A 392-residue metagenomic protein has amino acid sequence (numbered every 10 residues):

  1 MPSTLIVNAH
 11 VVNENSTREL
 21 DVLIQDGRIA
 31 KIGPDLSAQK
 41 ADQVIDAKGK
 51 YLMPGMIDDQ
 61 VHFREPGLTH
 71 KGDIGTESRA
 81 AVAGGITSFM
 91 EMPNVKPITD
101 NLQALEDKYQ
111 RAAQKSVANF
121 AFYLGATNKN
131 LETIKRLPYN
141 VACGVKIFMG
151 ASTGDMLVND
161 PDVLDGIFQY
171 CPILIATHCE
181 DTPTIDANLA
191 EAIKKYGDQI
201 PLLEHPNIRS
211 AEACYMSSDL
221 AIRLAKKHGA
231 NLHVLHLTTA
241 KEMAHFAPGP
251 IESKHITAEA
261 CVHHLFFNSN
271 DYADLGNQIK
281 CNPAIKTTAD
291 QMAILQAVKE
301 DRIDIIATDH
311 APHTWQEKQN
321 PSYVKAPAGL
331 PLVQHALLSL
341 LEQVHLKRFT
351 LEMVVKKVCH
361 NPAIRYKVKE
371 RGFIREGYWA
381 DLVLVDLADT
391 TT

Functional and structural regions predicted by a protein language model:
M1-P54: Histidine-rich, glycine-flanked metal-binding segment
A9, G27, G49, Q60 (+13 more regions): Divalent metal-coordination and catalytic microenvironments
K48-K115: Metal-associated gating/positioning segment near the N- to mid-region
K71-S78, N128-L137: Short, acidic/polar
M90-E91, A121-L124, N231-H236: Short catalytic-loop micro-motif centered on adjacent basic/acidic residues
Q110-A126: A glycine-rich helix N-cap at a beta->alpha junction
E132-I306: Histidine/acidic residue-rich metal-binding segments in metalloenzymes
I200-G229, K299-E300, D304-I305, A311-A388: His/Asp/Glu-enriched, well-ordered alpha-helical/loop segment that forms or immediately abuts the divalent-metal
